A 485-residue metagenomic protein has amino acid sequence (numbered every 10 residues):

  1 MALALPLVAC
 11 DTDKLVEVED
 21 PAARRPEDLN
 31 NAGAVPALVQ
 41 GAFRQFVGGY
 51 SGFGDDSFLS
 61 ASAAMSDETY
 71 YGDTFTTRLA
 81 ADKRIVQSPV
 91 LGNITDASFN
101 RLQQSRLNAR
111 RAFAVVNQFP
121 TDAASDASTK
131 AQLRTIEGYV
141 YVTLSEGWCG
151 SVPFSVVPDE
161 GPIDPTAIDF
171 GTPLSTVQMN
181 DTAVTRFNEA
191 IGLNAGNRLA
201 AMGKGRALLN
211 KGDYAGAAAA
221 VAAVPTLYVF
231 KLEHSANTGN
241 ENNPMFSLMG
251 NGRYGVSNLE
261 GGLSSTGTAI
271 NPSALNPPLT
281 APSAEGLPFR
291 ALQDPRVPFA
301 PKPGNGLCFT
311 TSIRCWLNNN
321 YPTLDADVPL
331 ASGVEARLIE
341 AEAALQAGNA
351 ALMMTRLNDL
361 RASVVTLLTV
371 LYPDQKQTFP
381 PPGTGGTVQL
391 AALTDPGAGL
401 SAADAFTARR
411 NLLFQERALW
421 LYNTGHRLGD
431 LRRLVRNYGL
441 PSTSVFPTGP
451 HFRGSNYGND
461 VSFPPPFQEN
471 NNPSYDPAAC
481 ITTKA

Functional and structural regions predicted by a protein language model:
M1-V8: Sec-dependent bacterial lipoprotein signal peptides
C10-S57, V86-G255, P295-A485: Acidic/polar-rich alpha-helix caps and helix-coil junctions
Y50-T74: N-terminal carbohydrate-binding/catalytic regions of secreted carbohydrate-active enzymes
Y70-N93: Mid-chain, structured segments of secreted extracytoplasmic proteins
L232-G286: A conserved catalytic-loop motif detector
N271, P278, A284-P288, L292-D294 (+1 more regions): Eukaryotic alpha-helical solenoid repeat scaffolds
